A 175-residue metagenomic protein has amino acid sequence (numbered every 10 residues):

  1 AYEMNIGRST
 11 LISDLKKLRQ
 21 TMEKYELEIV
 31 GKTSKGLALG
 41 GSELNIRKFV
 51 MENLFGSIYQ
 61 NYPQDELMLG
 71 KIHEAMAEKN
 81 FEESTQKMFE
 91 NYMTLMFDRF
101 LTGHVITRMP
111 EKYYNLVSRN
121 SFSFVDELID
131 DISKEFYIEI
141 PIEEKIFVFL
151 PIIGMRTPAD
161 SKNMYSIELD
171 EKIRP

Functional and structural regions predicted by a protein language model:
A1-P175: A cross-family "folded-core" feature that marks the main globular domain of proteins
